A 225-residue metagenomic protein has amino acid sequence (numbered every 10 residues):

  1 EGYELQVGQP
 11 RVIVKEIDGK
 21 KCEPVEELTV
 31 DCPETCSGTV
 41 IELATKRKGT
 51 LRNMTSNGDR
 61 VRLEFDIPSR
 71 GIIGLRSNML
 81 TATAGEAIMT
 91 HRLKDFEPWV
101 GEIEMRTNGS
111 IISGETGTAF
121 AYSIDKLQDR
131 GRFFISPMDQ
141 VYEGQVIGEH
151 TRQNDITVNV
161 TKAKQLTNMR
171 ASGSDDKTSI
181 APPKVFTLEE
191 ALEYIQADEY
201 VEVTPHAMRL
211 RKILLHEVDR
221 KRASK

Functional and structural regions predicted by a protein language model:
E1-K225: Accessory interaction regions appended to the cores of large information-processing enzymes
